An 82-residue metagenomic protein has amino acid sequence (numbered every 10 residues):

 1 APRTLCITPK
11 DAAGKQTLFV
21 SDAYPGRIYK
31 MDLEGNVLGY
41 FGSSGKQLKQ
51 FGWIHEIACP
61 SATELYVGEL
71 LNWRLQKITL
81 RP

Functional and structural regions predicted by a protein language model:
A1-P82: Eukaryotic scaffold repeat domains enriched in small/polar residues
